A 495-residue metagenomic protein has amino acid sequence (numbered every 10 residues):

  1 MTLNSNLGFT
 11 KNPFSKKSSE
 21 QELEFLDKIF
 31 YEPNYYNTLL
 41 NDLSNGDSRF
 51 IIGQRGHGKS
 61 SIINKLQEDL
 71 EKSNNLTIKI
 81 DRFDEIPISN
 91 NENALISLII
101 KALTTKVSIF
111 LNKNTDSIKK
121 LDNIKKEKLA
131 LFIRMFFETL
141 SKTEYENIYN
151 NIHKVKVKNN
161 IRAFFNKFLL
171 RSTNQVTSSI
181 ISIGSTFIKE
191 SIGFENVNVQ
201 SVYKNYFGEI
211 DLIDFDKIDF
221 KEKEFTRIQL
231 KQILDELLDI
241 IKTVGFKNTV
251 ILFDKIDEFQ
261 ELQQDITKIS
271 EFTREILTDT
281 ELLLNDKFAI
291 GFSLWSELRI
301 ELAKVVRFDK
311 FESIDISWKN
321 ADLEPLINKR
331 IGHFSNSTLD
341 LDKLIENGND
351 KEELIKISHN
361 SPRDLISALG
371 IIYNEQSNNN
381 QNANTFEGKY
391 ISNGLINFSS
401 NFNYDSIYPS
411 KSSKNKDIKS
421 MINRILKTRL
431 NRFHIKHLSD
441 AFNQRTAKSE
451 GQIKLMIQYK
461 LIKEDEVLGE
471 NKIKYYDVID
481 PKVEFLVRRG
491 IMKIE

Functional and structural regions predicted by a protein language model:
M1-S89, N93, S97, N114 (+2 more regions): Walker A/P-loop-proximal flanking segment of P-loop NTPase domains
T2-F9, P13, I124-L131, S317-S367 (+1 more regions): Amphipathic alpha-helical segments of the small helical/lid subdomains adjacent to P-loop NTPase cores
Q54-F246, A447, K482: P-loop NTPase nucleotide-binding core
N93-K106, K126-K142, N349-K389, G451-Q452 (+1 more regions): P-loop NTPase catalytic cores that bind/hydrolyze ATP
K221-N349, K482-F485: The catalytic "switch" region of P-loop NTPases
K356, N360-T446: Winged-helix-like regulatory helical subdomains adjacent to P-loop NTPase cores
N443-K460, E464: Short amphipathic alpha-helical interaction segments
K474-E495: Short, amphipathic alpha-helical interaction segments positioned at domain boundaries
